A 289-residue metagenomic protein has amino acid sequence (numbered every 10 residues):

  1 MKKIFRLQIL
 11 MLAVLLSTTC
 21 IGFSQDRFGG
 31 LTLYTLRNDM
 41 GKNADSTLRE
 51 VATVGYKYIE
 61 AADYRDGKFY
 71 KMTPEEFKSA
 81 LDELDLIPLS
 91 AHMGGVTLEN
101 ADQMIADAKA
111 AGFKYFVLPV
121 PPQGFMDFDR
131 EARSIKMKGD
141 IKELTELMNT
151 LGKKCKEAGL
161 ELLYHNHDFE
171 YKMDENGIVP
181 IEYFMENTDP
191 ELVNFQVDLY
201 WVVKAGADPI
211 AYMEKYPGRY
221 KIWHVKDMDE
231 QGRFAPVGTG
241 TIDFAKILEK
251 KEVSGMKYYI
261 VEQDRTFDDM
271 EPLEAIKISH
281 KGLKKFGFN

Functional and structural regions predicted by a protein language model:
M1-D26: Bacterial Sec-dependent N-terminal signal peptides
K2, G22-Y115, P122, K138 (+2 more regions): N-terminal pre-domain/capping segments
K3, Q25-T35, D39-V54, E182-V197 (+1 more regions): Histidine-acidic metal/acid-base catalytic patches
T35-R37, D63-R65, G94-T97, P122-G124 (+4 more regions): Active-site-proximal loop/turn and secondary-structure-junction residues that shape catalytic pockets, frequently
Y58, L98-N194, L273: Active-site acidic/histidine proton-transfer and metal-coordination neighborhood in alpha/beta enzyme cores
E60, S90-H92, V117, L163 (+3 more regions): Conserved beta-strand positions in the central sheet of alpha/beta enzyme cores
L86, F113-K114, L160, V253-K257: A short helix->loop->beta-strand "cap" motif at the edges of active sites that frequently abuts
S90-G95, S134-I141, Y200, F234-G238 (+1 more regions): The substrate-binding groove and active-site-proximal loops of carbohydrate-active enzymes, especially glycoside
